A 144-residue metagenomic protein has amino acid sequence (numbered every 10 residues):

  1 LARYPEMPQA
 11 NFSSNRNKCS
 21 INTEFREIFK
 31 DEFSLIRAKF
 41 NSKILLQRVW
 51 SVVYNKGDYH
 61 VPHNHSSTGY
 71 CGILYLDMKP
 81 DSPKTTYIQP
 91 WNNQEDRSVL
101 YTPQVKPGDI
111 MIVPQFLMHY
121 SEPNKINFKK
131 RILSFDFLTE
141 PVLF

Functional and structural regions predicted by a protein language model:
L1-S42: Non-heme Fe(II)/2-oxoglutarate
R3, S134-F135: Generic detector of low-complexity/intrinsically disordered segments and short hydrophobic N-terminal stretches
L45-I112, F116-L117, E122, F128 (+2 more regions): Catalytic core of non-heme Fe(II) oxygenases with the double-stranded beta-helix
